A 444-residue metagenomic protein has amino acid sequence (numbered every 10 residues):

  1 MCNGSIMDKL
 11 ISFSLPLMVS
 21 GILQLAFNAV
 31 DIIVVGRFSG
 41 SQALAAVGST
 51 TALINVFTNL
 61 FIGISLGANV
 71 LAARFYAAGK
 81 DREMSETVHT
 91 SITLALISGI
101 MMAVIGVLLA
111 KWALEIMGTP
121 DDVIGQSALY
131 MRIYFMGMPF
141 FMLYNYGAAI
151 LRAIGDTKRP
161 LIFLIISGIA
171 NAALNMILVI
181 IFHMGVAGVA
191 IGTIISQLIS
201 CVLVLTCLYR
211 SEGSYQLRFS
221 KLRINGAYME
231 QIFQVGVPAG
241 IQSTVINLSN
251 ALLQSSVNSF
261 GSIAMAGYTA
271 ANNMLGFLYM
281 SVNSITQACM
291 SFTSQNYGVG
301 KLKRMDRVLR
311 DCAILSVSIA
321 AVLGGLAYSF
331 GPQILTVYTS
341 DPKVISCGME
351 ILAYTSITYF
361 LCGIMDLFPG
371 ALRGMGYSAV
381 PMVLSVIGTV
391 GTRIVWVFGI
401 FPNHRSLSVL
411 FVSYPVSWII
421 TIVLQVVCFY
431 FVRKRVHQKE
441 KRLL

Functional and structural regions predicted by a protein language model:
M1-S14, A72-G137, I181-V237, T293-T358 (+1 more regions): Short alpha-helical transmembrane segments in multi-pass integral membrane proteins
N3, M7-A26, V30, L53-L60 (+8 more regions): Residue-level signal for short hydrophobic patches within transmembrane helices of multi-pass membrane transporters
S12-D31, I133, S167, S196-S200 (+4 more regions): Transmembrane helical elements of multi-pass membrane transporters/channels
A26-A45, L114-D121, I177-M184, T244-F277 (+3 more regions): Helix-terminus/linker motif at the lipid-water interface of multi-pass membrane proteins
S39-A52, A128-M131, A190, S262-F277 (+2 more regions): Small-residue hotspots at the loop-to-helix junctions and early N-terminal turns of transmembrane alpha-helices
L44-V104, F141-P160, G267-G331, C362-S385 (+1 more regions): Small-residue-rich hydrophobic transmembrane alpha-helices
V56-N59, N171-N175, C201-L205, F277-M280 (+3 more regions): Hydrophobic transmembrane alpha-helices of multi-pass small-molecule transporters
S65, Y134-R152, P160-N171, V189-V204 (+4 more regions): Short runs within selected transmembrane alpha-helices of multi-pass transporters and secretion channels
